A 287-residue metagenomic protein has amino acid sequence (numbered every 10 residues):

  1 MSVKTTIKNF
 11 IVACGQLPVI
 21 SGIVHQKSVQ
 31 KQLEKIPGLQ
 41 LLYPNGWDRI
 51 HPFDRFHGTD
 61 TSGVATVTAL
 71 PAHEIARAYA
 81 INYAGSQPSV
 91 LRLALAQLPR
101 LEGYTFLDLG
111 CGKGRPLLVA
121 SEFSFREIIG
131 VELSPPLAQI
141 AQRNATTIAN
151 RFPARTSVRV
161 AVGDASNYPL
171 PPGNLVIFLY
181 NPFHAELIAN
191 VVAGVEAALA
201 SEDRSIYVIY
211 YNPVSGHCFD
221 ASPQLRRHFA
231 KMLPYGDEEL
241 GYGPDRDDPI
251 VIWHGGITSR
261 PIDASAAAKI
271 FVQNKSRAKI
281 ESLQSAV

Functional and structural regions predicted by a protein language model:
S2-E102: S-adenosyl-L-methionine
G103-G112: Conserved class I S-adenosyl-L-methionine
G114-L118: Glycine-rich SAM-binding Motif I of class I
R126-I129: Short beta-strand element of Class I
S134: Conserved SAM/SAH-binding beta-strand->alpha-helix loop
A138-P172: S-adenosyl-L-methionine
A161-R204: Active-site segment flanking the S-adenosylmethionine/decSAM binding pocket in AdoMet-dependent transferases
E186-I257: C-terminal substrate-binding/active-site "lid" region of AdoMet-derived donor-dependent transferases
